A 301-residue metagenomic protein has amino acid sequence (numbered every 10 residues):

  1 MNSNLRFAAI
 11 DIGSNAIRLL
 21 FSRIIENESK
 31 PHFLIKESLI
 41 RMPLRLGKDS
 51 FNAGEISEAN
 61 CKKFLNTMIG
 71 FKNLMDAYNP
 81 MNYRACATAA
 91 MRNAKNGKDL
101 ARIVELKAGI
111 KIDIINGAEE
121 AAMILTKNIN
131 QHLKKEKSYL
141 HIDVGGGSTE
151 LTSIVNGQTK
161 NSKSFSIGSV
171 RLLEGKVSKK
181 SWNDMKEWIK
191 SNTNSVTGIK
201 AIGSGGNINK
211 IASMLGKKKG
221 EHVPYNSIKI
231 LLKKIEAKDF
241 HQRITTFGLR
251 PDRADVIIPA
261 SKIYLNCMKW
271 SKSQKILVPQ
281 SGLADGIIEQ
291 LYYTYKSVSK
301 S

Functional and structural regions predicted by a protein language model:
N2-A8: Extreme N-terminal starter segment of soluble prokaryotic enzymes
S3, K135, G147: Short loop/turn elements that form and flank the Walker-type P-loop nucleotide-binding site in RecA-like NTPase cores
F7, F21, D49-P80, A85-S138 (+1 more regions): Helical "lid/coupling" subdomains associated with nucleotide-phosphate turnover
D11-A16, I142-S148, S204-N207, G282: A short acidic Gly-Thr/Ser loop motif
S14-R18, P31-H32, E150, T159: Hydrophobic, well-ordered secondary-structure scaffolds
R23-S29: Short loop/turn segments immediately following beta-strands, especially the blade-tip and inter-blade linker loops
S29-F33, E136-K137: Phosphate-handling active-site elements
P31-R45, N66-I69, D76: Conserved ATP-binding subdomain of kinase catalytic cores across diverse folds
